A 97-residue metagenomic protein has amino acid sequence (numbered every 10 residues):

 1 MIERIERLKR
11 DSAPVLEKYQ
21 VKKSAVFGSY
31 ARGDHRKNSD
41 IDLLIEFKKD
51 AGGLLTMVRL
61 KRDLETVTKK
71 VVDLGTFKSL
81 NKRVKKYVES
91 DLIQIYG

Functional and structural regions predicted by a protein language model:
M1-K23, R32-K37, K49-G97: Catalytic core of pol beta-like nucleotidyltransferases
V26: Conserved histidines in hydrophobic membrane contexts and catalytic metal-binding motifs
S29: N-terminal beta1-alpha1 ligand-phosphate binding loop
S39-I41: Change "...and in nucleic-acid phosphodiester-cleaving endonucleases..." to "...and in nucleic-acid processing enzymes
L44-E46: Short hydrophobic/aromatic beta-strand micro-patches that form the beta-sheet surface supporting nucleotide- or nucleic
